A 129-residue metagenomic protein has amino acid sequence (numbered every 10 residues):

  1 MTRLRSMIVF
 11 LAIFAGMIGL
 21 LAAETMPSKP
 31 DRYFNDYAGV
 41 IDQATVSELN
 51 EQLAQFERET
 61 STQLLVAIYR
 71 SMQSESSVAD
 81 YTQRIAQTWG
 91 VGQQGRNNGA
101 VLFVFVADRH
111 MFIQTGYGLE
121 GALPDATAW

Functional and structural regions predicted by a protein language model:
M1-S6: Positively charged n-region of N-terminal signal peptides that target proteins for export
I8-G19: Bacterial N-terminal signal peptides
A22-W129: Folded, non-transmembrane soluble domains that reside on the lumenal/extracytoplasmic side of membranes
